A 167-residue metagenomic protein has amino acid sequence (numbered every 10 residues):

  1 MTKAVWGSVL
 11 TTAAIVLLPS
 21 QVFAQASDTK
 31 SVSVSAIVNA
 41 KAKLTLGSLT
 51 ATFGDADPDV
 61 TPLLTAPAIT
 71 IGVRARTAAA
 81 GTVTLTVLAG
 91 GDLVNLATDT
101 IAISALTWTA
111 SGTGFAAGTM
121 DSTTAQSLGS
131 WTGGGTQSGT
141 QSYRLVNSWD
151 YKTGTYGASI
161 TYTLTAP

Functional and structural regions predicted by a protein language model:
M1-V9: Bacterial N-terminal signal peptides that target proteins for export
L10-A14: Hydrophobic helical h-region of N-terminal Sec-dependent signal peptides in bacterial secretory/periplasmic proteins
I15-F23: C-terminal segment of classical bacterial N-terminal signal peptides
F23-I103, T107-T109, F115, M120-P167: N-terminal small/polar-rich segments of proteins
